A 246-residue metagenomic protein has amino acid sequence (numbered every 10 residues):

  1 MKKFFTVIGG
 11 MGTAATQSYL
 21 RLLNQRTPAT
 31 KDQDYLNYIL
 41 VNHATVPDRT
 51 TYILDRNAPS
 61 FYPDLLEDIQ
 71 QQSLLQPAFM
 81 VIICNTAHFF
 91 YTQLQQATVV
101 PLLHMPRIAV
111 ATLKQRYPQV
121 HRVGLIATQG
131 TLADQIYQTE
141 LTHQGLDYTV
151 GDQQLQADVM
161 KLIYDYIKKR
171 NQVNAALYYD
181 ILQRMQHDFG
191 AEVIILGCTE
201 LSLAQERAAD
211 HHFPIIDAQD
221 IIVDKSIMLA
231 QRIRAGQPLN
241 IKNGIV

Functional and structural regions predicted by a protein language model:
M1-V246: Non-catalytic structural scaffold of enzyme domains
